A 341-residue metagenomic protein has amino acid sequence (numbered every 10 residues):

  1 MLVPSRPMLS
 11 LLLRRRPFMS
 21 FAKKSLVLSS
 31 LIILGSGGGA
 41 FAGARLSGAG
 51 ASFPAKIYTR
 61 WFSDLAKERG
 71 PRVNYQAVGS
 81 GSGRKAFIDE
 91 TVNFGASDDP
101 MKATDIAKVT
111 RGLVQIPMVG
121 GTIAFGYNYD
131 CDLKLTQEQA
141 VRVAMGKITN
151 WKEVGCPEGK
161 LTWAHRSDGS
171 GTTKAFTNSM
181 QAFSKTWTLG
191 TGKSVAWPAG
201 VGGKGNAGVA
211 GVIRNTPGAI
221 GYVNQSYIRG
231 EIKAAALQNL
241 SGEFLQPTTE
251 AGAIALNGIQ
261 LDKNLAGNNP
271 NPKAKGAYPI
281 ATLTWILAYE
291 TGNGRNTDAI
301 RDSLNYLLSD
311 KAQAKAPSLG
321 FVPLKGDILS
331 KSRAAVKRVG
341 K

Functional and structural regions predicted by a protein language model:
L2-F18: Short, Lys/Arg-enriched N-terminal segments with co-localized hydrophobic residues within the first ~10-30 amino acids
P17-V27: Bacterial N-terminal signal peptides that target proteins for export
F18, G37-A42: Sec/Tat signal peptide C-region and signal peptidase I cleavage site
S29-S36: Bacterial N-terminal signal peptides
F41-K341: Flexible loop/hinge segments at secondary-structure junctions
